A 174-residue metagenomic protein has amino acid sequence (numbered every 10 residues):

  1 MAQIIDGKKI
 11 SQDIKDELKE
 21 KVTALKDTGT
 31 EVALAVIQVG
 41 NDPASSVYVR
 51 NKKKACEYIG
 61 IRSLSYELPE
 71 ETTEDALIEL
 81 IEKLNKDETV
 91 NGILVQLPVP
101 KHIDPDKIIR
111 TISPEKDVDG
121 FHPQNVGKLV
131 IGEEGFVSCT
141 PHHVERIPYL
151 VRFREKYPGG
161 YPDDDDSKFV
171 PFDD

Functional and structural regions predicted by a protein language model:
M1-T28: Positively charged, low-complexity intrinsically disordered leader regions
A2-I4, D13, T30-D42, R50 (+1 more regions): Flexible, compositionally biased loop and terminal segments
L34, C56-E70: Short beta-strand elements in bilobed, periplasmic/extracellular small-molecule ligand-binding domains
V39-N51, V137-D174: Glycine-rich phosphate/diphosphate-binding loop of Rossmann-like nucleotide-binding domains
Y58-G60, K83-K86, I112-E115: Non-catalytic terminal and connector segments of soluble metabolic enzymes
A76-E88: Short, well-structured alpha-helical segments in soluble
L94-K156: Anion-binding alpha/beta catalytic cores of soluble intermediary-metabolism enzymes, centered on
